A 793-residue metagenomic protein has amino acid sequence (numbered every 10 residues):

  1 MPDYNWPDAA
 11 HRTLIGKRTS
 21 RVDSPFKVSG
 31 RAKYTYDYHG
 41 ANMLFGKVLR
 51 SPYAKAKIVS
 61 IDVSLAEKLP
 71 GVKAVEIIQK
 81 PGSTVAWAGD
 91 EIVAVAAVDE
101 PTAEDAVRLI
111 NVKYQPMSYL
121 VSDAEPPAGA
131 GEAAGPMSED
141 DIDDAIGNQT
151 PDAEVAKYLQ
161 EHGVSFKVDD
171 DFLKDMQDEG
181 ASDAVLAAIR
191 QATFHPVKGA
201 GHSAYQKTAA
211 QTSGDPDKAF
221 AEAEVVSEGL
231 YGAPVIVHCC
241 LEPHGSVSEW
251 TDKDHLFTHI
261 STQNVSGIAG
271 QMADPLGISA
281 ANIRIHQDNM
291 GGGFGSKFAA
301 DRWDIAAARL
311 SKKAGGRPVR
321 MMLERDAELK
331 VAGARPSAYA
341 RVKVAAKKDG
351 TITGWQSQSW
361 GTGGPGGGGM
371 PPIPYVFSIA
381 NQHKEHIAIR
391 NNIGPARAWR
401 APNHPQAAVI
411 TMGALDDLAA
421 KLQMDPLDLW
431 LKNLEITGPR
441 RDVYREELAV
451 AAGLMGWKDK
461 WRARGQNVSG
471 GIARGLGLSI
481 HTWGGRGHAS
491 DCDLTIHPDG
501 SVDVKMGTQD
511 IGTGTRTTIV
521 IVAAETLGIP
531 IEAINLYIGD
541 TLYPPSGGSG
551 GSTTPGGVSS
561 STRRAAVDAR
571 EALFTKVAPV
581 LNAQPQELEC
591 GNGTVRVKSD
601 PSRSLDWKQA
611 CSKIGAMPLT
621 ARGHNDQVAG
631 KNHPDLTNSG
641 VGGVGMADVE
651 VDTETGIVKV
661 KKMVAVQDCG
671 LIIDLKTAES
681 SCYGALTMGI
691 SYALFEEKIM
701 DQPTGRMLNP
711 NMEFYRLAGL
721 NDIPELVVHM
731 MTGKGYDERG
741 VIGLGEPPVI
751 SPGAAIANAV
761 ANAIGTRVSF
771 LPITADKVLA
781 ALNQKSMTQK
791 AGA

Functional and structural regions predicted by a protein language model:
M1-A133, Q191, P196-V666, I723-E725 (+5 more regions): Structural alpha/beta core scaffold segments of enzyme domains
L109, K676-S680: Short Gly/aromatic-enriched secondary-structure transition segments
E132-P196: General marker for long, soluble alpha-helical cores
V651, L694-E697, L744-S769: C-terminal substrate/ligand-recognition segments
G670-D674: Cytochrome P450 core scaffold surrounding the K-helix E-X-X-R motif and the conserved "meander" helix-loop region
E697-I742: Glycine-rich active-site loop/lid that clamps phosphate-bearing ligands
